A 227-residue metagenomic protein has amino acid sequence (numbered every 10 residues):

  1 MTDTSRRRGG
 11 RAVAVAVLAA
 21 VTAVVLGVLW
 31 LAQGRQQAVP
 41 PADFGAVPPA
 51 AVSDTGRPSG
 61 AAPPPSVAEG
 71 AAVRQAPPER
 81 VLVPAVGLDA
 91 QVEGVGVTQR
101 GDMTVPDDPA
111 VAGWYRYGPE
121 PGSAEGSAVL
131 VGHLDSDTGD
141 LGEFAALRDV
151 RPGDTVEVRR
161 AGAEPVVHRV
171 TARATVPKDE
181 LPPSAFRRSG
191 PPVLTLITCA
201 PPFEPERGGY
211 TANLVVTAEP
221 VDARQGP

Functional and structural regions predicted by a protein language model:
M1-T22: N-terminal export and membrane-targeting signals
T22-R151, E157-R160, A172-P227: Solvent-exposed, non-transmembrane regions of membrane-associated and secreted proteins
A161-P165: Short, charged beta-turn/beta-strand-edge "cap" motif at the junction between a beta-strand and an adjacent loop
